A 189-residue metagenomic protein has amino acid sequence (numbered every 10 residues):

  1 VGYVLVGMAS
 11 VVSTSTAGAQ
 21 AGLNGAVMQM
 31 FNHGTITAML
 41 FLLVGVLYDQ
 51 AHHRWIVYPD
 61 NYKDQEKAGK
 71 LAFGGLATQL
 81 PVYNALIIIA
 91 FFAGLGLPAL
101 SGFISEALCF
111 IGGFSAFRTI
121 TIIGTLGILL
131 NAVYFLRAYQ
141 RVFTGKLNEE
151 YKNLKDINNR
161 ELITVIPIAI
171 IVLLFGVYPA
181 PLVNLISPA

Functional and structural regions predicted by a protein language model:
V1-N153: Functional transmembrane alpha-helices
F110, L185-A189: Hydrophobic alpha-helical transmembrane segments and immediately flanking/interface helices in integral membrane
L136-A138, I171, A189: Membrane-interface and transmembrane segments of multi-pass membrane proteins
D156-I186: Glycine- and aromatic-enriched alpha-helical transmembrane segments of multi-pass membrane proteins
